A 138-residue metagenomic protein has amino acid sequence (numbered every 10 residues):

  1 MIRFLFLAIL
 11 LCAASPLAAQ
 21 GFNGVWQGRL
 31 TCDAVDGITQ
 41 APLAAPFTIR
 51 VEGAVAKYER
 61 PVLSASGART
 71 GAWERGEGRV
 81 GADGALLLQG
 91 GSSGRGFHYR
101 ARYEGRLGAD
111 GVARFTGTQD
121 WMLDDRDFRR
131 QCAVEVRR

Functional and structural regions predicted by a protein language model:
M1-F4: Positively charged n-region of N-terminal signal peptides that target proteins for export
F6-L11: Hydrophobic helical h-region of N-terminal Sec-dependent signal peptides in bacterial secretory/periplasmic proteins
A13-P16: N-terminal signal peptide c-region/cleavage motif recognized by signal peptidases
Q20-G108, T116-R138: Central antiparallel beta-sheet cores of small beta-barrel/beta-sandwich binding domains
A113: Exposed beta-strand face motif in extracellular beta-rich ectodomains
